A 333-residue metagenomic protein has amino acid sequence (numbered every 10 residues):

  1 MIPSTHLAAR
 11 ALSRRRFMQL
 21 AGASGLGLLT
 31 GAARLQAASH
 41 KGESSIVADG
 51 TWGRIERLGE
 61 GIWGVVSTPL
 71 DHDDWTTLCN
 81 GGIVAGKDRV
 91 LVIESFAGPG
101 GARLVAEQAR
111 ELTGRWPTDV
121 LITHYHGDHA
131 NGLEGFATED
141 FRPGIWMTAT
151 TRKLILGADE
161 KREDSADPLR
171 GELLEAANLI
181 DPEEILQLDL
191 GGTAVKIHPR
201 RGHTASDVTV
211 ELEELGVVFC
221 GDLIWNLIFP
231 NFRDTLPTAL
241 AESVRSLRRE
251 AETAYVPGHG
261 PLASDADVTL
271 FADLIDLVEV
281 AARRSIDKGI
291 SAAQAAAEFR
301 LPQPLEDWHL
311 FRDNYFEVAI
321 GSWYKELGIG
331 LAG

Functional and structural regions predicted by a protein language model:
M1-S13: N-terminal secretory signal peptides
L12-L29: N-terminal export leaders
G31-V65: C-terminal segment of N-terminal export signals and the immediately downstream linker at the start of the mature
S39-E43, G50, R57, T151-P199 (+3 more regions): Metallo-beta-lactamase
E56-Q108, V210-G221: Conserved beta-strand hairpin/beta-sheet module of binuclear metal-dependent hydrolase folds, prominently
R89-L91, S95-P99, Q187, A194-R284: Metallo-beta-lactamase
A102, R110-I185: Active-site HxH/HxHxD metal-binding segment of metal-dependent hydrolases
W308-G333: Short, amphipathic C-terminal "tail helix"
